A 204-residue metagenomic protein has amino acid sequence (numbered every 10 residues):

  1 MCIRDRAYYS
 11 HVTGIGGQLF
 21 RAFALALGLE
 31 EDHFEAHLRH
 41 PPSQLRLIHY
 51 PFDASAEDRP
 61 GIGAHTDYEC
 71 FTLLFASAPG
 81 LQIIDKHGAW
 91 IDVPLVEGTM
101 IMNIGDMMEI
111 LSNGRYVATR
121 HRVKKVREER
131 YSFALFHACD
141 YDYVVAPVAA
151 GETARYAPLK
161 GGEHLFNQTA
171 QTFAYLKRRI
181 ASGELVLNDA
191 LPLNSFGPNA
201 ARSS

Functional and structural regions predicted by a protein language model:
M1-I3: Conserved small/polar residues in nucleotide/adenosyl-binding loops
Y8: Basic, alpha-helical interaction scaffolds
H11-S204: C-terminal flanking tails of non-heme Fe-dependent oxygenases
